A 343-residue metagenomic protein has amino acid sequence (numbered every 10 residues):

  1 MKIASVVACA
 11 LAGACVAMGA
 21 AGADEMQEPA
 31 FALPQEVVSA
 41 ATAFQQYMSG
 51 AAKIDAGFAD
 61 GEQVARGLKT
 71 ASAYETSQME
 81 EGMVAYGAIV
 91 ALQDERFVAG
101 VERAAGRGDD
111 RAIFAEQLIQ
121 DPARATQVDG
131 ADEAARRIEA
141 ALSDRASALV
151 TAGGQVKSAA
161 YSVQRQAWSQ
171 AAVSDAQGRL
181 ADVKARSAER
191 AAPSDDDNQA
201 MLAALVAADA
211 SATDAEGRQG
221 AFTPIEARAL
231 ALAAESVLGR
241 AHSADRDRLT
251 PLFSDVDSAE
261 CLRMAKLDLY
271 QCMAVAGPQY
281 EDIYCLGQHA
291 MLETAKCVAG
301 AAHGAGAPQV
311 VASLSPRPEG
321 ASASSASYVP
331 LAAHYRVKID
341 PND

Functional and structural regions predicted by a protein language model:
M1-A8: Bacterial N-terminal signal peptides that target proteins for export
S5, M18, D257: Functionally constrained cores in energy, signaling, and assembly domains
A8-A17: Bacterial N-terminal signal peptides
G22-R240, E319-D343: Acidic/polar low-complexity scaffolding segments in large eukaryotic proteins
A241-D245: Short hydrophobic alpha-helical membrane-entry/anchor segments
R246-P308: Secreted, short cysteine-rich peptides and small extracellular cysteine-rich domains stabilized by multiple disulfide
E281-N342: Extended terminal accessory/targeting regions
